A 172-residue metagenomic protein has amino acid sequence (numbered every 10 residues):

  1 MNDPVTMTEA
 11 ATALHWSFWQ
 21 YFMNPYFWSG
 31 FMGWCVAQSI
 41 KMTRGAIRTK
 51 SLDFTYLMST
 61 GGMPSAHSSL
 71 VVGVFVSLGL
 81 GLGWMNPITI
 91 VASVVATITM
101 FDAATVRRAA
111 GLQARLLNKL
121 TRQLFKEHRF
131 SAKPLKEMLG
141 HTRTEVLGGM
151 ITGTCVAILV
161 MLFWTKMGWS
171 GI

Functional and structural regions predicted by a protein language model:
M1-Q20, G171-I172: Short, strongly hydrophobic alpha-helical membrane anchors
A13-H15, Y26, G79: Membrane-interface alpha-helices
F18-M23, R48-T49, G83-W84: Helix-boundary and loop/linker segments of multi-pass membrane transporters
F22-P25, E145: N-terminal membrane topogenic signal
P25-K41: N-terminal signal-anchor transmembrane alpha helix
S39-Y56: Membrane-interface helix-loop junction between the first two transmembrane segments
F54-I172: Membrane-embedded catalytic cores of phosphoryl/pyrophosphoryl-handling enzymes
